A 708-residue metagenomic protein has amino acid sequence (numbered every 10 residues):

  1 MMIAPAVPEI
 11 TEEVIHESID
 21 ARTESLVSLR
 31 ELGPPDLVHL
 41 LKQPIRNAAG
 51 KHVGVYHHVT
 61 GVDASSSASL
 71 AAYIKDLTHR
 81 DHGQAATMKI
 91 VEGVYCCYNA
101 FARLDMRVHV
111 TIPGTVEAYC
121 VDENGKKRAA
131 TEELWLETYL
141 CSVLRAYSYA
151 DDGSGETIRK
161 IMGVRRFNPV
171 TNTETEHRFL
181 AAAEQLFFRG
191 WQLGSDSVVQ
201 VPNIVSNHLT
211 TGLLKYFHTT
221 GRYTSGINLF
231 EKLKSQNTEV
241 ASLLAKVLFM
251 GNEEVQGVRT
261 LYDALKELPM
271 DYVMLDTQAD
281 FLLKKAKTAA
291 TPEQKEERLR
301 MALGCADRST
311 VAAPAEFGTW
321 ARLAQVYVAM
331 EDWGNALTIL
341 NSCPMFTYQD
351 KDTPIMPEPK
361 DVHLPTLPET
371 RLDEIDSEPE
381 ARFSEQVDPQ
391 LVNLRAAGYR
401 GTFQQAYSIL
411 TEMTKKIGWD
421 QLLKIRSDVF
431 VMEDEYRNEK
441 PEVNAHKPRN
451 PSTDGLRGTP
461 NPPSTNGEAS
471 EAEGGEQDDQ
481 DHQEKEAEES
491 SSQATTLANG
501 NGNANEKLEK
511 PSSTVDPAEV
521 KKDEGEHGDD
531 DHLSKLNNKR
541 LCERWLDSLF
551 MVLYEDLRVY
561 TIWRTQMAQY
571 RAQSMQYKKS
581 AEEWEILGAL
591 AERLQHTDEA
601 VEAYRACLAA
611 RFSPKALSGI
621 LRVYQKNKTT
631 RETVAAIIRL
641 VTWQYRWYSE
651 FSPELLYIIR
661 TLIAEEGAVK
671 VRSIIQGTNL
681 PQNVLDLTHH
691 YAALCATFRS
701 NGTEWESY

Functional and structural regions predicted by a protein language model:
M1-Y708: Non-TPR docking regions that flank or precede TPR/alpha-solenoid scaffolds in eukaryotic proteins
